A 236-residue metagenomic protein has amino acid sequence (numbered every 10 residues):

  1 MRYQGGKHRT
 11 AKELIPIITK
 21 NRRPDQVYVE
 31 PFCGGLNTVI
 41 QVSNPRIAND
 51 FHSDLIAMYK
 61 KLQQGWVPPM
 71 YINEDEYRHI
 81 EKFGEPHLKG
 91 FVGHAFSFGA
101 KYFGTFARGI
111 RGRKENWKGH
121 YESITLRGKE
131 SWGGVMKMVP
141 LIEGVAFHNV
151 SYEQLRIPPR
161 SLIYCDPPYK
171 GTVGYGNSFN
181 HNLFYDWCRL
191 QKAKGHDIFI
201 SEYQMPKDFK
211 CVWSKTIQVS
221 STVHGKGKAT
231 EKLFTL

Functional and structural regions predicted by a protein language model:
M1-T38: S-adenosyl-L-methionine
L14, Y28-V42, A48-S53, A95-F98 (+3 more regions): Conserved proline-anchored active-site loop of SAM-dependent methyltransferases that bridges a beta-strand
I15, T19, M136, F184-R189: Short amphipathic alpha-helical segments and helix-helix/interface helices
T19-K20, Q154-P159: Short amphipathic alpha-helix with an adjacent loop that forms part of the alpha/beta core around
P24-Q26, P45, L88, P158-R160 (+1 more regions): A general structural motif
N44-N149, E153: Class I S-adenosyl-L-methionine-dependent methyltransferase module
V145, G174-F179: Acceptor-substrate binding/catalytic loop of class I
N177-L236: Long, positively charged, glycine-interspersed low-complexity recognition regions
